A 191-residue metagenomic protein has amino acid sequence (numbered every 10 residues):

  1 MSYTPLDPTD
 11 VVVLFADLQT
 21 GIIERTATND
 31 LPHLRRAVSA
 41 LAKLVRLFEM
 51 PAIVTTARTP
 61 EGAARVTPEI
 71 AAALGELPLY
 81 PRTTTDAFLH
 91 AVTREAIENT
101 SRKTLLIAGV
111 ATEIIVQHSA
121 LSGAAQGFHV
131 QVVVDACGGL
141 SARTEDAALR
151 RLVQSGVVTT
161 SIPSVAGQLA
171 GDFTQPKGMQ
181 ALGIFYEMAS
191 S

Functional and structural regions predicted by a protein language model:
M1-V12, P60-S191: Active-site-adjacent betaalpha module
T9-D10, A27-I53: A short alpha/beta connector and helix-capping loop motif
D17: Residue(s) in the substrate-gating loop at a strand-loop-helix junction that position the organic substrate next
T20-R25: Short acidic, Gly/Ser-rich segments with clustered Asp/Glu that frequently serve as metal-coordination loops in enzyme
